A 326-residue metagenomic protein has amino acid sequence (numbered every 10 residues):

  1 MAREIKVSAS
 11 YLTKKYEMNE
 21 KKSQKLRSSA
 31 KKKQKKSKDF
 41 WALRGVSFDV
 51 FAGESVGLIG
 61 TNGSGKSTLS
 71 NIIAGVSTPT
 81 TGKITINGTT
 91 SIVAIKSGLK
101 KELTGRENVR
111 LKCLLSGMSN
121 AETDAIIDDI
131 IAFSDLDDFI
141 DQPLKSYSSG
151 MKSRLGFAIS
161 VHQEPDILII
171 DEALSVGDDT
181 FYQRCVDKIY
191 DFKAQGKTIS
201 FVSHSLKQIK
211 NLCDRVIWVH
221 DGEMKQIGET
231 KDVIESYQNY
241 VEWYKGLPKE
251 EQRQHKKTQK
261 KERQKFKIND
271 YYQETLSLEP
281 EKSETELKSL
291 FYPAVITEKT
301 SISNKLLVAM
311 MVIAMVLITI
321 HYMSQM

Functional and structural regions predicted by a protein language model:
A2, W243-M323: ABC ATPase nucleotide-binding domains
V7, W41-L43: Conserved structural motif at the start of ABC-family nucleotide-binding domains
I59-T61: The feature captures the beta-strand-to-loop junction immediately N-terminal to the Walker
S203-H204: H-loop/switch region of ABC-family ATPase nucleotide-binding domains
I209-N211: A short, surface-exposed alpha-helical micro-motif characterized by mixed small hydrophobic and charged/polar residues
D221-G222: Conserved ABC ATPase "signature" C-loop
I227-G228: ABC ATPase "signature
